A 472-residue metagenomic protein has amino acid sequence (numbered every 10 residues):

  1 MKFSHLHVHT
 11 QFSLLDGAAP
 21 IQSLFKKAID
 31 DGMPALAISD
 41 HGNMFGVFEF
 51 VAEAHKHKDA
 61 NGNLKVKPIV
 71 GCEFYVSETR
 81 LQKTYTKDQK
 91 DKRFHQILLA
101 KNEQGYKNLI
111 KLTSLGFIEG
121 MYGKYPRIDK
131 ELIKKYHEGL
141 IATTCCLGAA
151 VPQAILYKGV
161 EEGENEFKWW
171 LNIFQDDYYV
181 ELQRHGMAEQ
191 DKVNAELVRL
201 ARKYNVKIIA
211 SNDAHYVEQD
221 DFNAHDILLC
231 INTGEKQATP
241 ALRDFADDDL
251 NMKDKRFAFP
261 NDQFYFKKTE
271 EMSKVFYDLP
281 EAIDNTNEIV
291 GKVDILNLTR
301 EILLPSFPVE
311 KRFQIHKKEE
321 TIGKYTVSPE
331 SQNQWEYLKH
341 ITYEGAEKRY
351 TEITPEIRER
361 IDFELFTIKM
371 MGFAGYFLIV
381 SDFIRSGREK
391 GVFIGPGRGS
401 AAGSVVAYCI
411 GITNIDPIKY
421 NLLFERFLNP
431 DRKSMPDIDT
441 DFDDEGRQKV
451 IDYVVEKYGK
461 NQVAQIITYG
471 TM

Functional and structural regions predicted by a protein language model:
M1-M472: Phosphodiester-processing cores and adjacent nucleic acid-binding clamps
